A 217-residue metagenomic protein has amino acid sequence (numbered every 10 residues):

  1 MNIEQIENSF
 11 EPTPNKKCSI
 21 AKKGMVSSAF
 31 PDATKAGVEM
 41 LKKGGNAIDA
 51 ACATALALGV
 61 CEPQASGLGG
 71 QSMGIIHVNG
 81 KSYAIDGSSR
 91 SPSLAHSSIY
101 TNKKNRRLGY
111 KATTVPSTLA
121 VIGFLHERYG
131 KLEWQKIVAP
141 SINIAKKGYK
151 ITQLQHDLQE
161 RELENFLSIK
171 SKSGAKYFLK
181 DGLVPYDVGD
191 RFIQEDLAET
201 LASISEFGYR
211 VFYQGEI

Functional and structural regions predicted by a protein language model:
M1-K35, E39, A47-Q214: Noncatalytic scaffold domains of N-terminal-nucleophile
